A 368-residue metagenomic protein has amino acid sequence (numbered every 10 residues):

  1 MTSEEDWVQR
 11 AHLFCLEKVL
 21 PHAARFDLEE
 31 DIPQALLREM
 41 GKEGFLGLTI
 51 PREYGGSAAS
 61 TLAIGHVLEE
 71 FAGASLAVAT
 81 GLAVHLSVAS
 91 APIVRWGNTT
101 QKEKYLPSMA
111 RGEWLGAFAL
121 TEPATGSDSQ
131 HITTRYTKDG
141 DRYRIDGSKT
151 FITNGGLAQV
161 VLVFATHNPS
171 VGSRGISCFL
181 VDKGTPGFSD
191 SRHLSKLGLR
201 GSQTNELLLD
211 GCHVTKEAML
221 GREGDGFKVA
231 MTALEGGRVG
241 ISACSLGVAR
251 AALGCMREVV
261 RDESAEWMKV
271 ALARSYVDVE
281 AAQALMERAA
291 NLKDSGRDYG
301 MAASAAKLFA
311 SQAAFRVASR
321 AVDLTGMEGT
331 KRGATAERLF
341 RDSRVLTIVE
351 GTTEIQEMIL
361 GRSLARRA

Functional and structural regions predicted by a protein language model:
M1-A74, V84, W96-Q101, S108-G112 (+4 more regions): Alpha-helical interface subdomain recognition
S90-W96, F118: Flexible, glycine-rich active-site loops centered on histidine and acidic residues that chelate a metal or position
M109, A124-S127, F151-N154, H167-S170 (+1 more regions): Short Gly/Pro-enriched turn/cap motifs at secondary-structure boundaries
G112-L120: A short, Trp-centered hydrophobic/proline-enriched beta-strand micro-motif
A117, T133-R135, V160-F164, C178-L180 (+1 more regions): Conserved hydrophobic/aromatic beta-strand scaffold that supports enzyme active sites
H131-T133, G184-T215: Flexible, small-/acidic-enriched active-site or ligand-binding loops
R142, D146-D190: A short core secondary-structure module
N205-T232: A short, charged helix-loop
